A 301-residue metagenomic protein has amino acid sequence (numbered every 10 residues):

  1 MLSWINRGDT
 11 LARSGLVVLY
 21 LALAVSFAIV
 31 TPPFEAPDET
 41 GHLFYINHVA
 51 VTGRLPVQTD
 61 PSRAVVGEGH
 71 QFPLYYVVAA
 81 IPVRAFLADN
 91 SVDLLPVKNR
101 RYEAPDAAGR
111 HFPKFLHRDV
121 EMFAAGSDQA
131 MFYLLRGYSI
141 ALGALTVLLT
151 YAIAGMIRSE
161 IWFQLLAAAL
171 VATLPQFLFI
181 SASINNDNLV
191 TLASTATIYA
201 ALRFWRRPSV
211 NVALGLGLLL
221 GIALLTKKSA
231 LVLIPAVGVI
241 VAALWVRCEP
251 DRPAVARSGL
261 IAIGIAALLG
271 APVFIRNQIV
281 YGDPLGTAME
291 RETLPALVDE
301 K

Functional and structural regions predicted by a protein language model:
R13-S14, A107-G126, T150-T173, L192: Transmembrane-helix signature of polytopic, membrane-embedded enzymes that assemble or transfer cell-envelope glycans
Y20, A167-A172, Y199, L220 (+2 more regions): Short helix- or helix-capping micro-motifs that position conserved polar/aromatic residues at function-defining sites
P37, L135-L142, L166-T173, F177-A196 (+2 more regions): Multi-pass, polyprenyl lipid-linked donor-dependent membrane glycosyltransferases
H48-R136, P295-K301: Interfacial juxtamembrane loops and adjacent helix segments that form the catalytic/substrate-binding surfaces
G155-R158, T197-A213, A223, W245-R247: Membrane-interface transmembrane helices that cradle and orient dolichyl/undecaprenyl
A200-R203, L233-A266, L285, M289: Perimembrane helix-loop-helix junctions
V212-K228, L233-I234, L268: Membrane-interface alpha helices of multi-pass inner-membrane proteins
R257-K301: Membrane-lumen/periplasm interface segments of specific transmembrane helices in polyprenyl phosphate-linked
